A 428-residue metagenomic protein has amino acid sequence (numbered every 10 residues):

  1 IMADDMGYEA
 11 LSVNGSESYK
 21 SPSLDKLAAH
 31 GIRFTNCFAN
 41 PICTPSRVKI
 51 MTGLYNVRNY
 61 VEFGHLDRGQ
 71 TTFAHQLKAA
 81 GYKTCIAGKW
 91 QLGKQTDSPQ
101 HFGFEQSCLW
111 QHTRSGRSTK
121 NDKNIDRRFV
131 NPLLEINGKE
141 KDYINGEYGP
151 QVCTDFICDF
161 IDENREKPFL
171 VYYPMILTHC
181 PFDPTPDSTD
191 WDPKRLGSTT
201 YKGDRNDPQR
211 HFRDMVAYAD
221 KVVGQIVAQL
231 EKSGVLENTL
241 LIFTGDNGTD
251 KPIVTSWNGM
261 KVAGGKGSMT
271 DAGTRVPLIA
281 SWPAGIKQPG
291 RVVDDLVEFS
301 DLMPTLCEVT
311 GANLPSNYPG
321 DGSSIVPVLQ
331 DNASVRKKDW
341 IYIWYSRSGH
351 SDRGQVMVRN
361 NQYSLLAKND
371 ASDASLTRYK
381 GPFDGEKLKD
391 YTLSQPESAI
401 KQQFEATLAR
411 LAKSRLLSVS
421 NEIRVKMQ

Functional and structural regions predicted by a protein language model:
I1-S375, K380-K413, L417-Q428: Formylglycine-dependent sulfatase
